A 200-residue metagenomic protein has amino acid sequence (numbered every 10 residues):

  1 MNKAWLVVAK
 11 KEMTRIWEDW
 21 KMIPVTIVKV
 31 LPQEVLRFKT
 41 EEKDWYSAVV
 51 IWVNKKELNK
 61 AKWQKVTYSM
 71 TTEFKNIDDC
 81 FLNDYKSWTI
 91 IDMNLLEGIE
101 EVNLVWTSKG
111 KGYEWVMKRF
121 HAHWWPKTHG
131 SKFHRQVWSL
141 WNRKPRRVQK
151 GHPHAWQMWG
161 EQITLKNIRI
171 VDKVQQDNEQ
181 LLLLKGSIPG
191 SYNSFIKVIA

Functional and structural regions predicted by a protein language model:
M1-A200: Extended basic (Lys/Arg/His-rich) segments that typically form rRNA-contacting surfaces in ribosomal proteins
